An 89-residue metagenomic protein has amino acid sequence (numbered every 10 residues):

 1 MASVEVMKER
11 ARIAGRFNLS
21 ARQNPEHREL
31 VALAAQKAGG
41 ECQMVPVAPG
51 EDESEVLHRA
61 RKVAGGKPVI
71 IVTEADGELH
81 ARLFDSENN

Functional and structural regions predicted by a protein language model:
M1-M44: An N-terminal amphipathic alpha-helical segment
E5-M7, A48, I70-V72: N-terminal non-cleavable signal-anchor helices
N18, G39, G65, D85-N88: Short, flexible coil/linker elements and helix-boundary hinge sites characteristic of intrinsically disordered
A32-Q36, K62, T73, L79: N-terminal cationic amphipathic segment used for targeting or macromolecule association
A38-P68: Short, hydrophobic/π-rich interface segment
P68-N89: C-terminal edge-of-domain segments
